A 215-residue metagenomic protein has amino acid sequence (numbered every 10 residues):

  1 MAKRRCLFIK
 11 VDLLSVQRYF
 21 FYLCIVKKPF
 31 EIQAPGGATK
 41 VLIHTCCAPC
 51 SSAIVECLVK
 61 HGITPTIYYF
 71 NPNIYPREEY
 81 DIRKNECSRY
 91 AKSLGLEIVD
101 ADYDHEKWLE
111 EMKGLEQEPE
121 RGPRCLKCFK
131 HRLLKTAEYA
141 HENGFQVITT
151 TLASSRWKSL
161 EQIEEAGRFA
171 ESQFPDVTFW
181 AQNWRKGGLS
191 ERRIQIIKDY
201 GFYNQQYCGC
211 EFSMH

Functional and structural regions predicted by a protein language model:
A2, V11-D12, V16, V26: Acidic, Ala/Val/Gly-enriched low-complexity intrinsically disordered segments
L7, L13, F21-L23: Short hydrophobic targeting helices and cationic amphipathic motifs that mediate membrane/organellar targeting
R18, C24-H215: Nucleotide-activated chemistry modules centered on ATP-dependent adenylation/adenylyltransferase
